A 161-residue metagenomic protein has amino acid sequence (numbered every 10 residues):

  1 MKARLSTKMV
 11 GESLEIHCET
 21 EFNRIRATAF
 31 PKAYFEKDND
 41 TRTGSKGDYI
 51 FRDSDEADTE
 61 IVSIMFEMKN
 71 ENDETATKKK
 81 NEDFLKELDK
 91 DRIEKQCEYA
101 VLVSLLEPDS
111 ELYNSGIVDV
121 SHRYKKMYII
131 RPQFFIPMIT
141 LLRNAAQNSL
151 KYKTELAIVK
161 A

Functional and structural regions predicted by a protein language model:
L5-G11, E15-A161: Amphipathic, heptad-repeat alpha-helical coiled-coil/stalk segments that mediate oligomerization, tethering
